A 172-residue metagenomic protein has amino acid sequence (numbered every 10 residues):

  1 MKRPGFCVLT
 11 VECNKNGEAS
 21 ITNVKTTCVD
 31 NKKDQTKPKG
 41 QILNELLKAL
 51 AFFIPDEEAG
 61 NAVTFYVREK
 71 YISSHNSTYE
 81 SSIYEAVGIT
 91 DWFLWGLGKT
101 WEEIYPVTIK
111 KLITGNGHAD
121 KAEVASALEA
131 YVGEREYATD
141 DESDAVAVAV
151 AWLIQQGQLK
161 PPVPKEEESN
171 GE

Functional and structural regions predicted by a protein language model:
M1-E172: Phosphate- and other anionic-substrate recognition elements at nucleic-acid/protein interfaces
